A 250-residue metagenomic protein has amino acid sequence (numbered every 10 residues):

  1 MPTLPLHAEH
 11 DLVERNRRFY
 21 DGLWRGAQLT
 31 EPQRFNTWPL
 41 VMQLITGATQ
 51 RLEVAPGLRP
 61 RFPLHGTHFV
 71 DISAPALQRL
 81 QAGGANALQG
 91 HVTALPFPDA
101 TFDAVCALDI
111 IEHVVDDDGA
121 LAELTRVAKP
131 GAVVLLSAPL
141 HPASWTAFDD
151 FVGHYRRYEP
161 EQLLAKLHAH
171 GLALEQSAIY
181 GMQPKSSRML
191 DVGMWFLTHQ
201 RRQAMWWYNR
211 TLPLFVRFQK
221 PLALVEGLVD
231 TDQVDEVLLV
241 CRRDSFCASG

Functional and structural regions predicted by a protein language model:
M1-A100, A104-L108, L121, A178-Y180 (+4 more regions): Conserved N-terminal segment of class I S-adenosyl-L-methionine
L108-I111, S137: Residues lining the SAM
V115-G119, T146: Short N-terminal helix/helix-N-cap motif within the alpha/beta-hydrolase-1
D118-V133: A short glycine-rich, Lys/Arg-flanked "PGG" loop and its adjoining helix->strand segment in the class I
V134-R156, P160-A165: Short, glycine-/aromatic-enriched active-site segment of Class I SAM-dependent methyltransferases
E161-G181, L214-F218, R243-S245: A SAM-dependent methyltransferase catalytic signature shared across enzymes that methylate proteins
Q176-V216, D232-E236: Conserved catalytic loop of SAM-dependent methyltransferase domains
